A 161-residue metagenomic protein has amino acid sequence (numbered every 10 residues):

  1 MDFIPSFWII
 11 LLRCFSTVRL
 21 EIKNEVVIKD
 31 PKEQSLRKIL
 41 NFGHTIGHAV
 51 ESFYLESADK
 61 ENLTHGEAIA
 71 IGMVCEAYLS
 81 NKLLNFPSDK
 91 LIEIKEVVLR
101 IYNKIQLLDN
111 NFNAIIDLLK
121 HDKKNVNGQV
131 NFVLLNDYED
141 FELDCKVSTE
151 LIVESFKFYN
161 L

Functional and structural regions predicted by a protein language model:
M1: A glycine/threonine-rich phosphate-anchoring loop and its flanking beta-alpha core in nucleotide/phosphate-binding
I4-N113: Active-site segments that bind and position negatively charged phosphate/pyrophosphate groups
F86-L161: C-terminal charged capping/lid subdomain of soluble metabolic enzymes
